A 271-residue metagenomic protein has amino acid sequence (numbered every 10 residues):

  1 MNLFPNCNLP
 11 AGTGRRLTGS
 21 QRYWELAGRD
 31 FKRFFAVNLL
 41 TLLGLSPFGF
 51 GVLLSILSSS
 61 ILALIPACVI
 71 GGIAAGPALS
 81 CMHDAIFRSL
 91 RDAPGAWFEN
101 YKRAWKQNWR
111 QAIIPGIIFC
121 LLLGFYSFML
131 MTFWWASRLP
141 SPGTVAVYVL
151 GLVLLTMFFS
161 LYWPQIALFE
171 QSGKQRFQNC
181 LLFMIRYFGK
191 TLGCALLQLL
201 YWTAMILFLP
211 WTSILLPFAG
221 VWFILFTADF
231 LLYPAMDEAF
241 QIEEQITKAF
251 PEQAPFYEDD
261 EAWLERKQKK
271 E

Functional and structural regions predicted by a protein language model:
M1-M131, W135, S141-T144, Y148 (+2 more regions): Helix-coil boundary and N-terminal low-complexity module in membrane systems
